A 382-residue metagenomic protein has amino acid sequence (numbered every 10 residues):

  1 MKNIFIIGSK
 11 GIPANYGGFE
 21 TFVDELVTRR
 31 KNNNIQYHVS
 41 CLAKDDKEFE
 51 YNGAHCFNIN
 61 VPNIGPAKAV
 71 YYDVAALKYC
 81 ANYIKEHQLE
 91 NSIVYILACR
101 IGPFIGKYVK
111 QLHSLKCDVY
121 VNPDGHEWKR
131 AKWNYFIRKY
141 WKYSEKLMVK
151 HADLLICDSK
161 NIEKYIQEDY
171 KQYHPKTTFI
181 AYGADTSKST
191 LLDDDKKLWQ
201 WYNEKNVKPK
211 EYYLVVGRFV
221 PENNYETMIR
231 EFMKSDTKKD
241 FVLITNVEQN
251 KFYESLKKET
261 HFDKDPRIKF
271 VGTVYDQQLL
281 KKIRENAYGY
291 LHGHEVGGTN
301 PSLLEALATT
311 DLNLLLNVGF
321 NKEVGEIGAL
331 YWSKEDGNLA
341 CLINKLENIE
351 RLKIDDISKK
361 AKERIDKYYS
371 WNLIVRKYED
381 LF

Functional and structural regions predicted by a protein language model:
F5-I7, Y202-N223, I229-D236, F241-V242: Conserved donor-binding/catalytic core segment of Leloir-type glycosyltransferases
L42-D45, A184, V216, D240-S255 (+1 more regions): Glycosyltransferase donor-sugar binding loop
V70-C80, S92-L115, Y120-D124, G298: An aromatic- and histidine-rich active-site surface loop
I137-L155: Membrane-proximal helix-turn-helix segments that form the acceptor-binding/catalytic region of lipid-linked
K150-K176, A181-S189, L198, Y378: A short, active-site helix/loop in glycosyltransferases that binds the activated sugar's phosphate group
K282-G298, D311-L312: Acidic donor-binding loop of glycosyltransferase active sites
A329-G337, L346-R351: Conserved acidic donor-binding segment of nucleotide-sugar-dependent glycosyltransferases
R351-F382: A charged, aromatic-enriched C-terminal amphipathic alpha-helix characteristic of glycosyltransferases across folds
